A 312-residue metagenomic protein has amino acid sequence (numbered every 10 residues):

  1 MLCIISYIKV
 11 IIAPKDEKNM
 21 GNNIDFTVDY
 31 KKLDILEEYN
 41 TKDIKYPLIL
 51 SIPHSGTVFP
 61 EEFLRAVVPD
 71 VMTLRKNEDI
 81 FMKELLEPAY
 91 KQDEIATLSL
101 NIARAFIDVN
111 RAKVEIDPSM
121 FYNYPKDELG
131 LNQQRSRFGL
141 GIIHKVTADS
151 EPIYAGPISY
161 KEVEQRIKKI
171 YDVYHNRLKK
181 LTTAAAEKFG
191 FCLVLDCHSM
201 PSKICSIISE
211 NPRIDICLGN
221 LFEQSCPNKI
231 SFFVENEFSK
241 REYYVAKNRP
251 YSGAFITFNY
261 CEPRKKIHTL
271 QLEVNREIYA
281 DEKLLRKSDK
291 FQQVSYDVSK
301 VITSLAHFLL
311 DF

Functional and structural regions predicted by a protein language model:
V10-E17: Acidic, Ala/Val/Gly-enriched low-complexity intrinsically disordered segments
G21-V194, S199-F312: N-terminal catalytic or cofactor-binding beta/alpha core of small enzyme domains
